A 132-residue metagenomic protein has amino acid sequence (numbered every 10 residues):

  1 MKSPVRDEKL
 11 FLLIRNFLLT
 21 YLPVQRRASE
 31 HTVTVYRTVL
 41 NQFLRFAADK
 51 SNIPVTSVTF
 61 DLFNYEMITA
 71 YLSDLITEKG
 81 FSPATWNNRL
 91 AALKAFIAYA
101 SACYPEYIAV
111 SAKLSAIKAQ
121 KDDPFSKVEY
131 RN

Functional and structural regions predicted by a protein language model:
K2-V5, N16-H31, R37-F125: N-terminal core-binding DNA-recognition domain of tyrosine recombinases/integrases
K9-R15: Short amphipathic alpha-helix starts
S126-N132: A short, charged helix-loop
